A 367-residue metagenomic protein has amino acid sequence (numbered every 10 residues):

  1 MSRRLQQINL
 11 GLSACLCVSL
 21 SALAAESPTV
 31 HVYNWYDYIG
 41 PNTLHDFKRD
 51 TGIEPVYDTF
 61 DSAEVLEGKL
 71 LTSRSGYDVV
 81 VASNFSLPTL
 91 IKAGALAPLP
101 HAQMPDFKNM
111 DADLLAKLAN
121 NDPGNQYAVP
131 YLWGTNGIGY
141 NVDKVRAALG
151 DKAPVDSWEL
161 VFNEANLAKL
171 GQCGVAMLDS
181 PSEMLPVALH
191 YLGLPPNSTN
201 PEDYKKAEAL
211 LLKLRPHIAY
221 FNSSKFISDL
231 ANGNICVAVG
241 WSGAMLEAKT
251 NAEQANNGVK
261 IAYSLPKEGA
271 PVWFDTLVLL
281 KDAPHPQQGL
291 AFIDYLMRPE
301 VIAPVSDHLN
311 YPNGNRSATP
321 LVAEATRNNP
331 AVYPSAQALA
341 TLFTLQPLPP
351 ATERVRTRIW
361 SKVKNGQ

Functional and structural regions predicted by a protein language model:
A24-A93: Early extracytoplasmic/lumenal segment of secretory-pathway proteins
S86-T89, V237-G258: A ligand-binding cleft/hinge motif common to bilobed small-molecule-binding domains
L87-H217, S224, D229-A231: Extracytoplasmic ligand-binding site segments that recognize negatively charged/polar headgroups
A97-K108, A255-P271, L280-A283: Short beta-strand->loop
G139-K144, H190-L194, W273-H285, P304: A bilobed periplasmic-binding-protein/Venus flytrap-type ligand-binding module shared by bacterial periplasmic
Y204-K213, A219, N257-V278, R327: Periplasmic-binding protein-like
S228, A336-Q367: Conserved C-terminal helix/tail region of periplasmic/extracytoplasmic solute-binding proteins
L280-T341: Mature extracytoplasmic/periplasmic domains
